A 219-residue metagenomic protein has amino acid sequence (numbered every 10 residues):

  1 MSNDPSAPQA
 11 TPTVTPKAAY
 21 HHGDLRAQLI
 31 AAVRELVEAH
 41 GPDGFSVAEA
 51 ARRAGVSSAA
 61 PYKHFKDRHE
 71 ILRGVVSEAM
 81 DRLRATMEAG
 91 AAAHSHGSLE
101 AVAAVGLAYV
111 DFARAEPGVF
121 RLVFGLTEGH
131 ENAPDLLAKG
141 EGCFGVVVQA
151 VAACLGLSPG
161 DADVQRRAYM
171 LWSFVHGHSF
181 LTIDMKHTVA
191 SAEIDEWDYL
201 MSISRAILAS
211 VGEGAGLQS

Functional and structural regions predicted by a protein language model:
M1-D24, A215-S219: N-terminal intrinsically disordered/low-complexity leader segments
L25-R34, A50, V75-L83, M87: Generic hydrophobic, amphipathic alpha-helix propensity
Q28, A32, L36-E70: Helix-turn-helix
G74, E88-V119, D161-L171: Hydrophobic alpha-helical connector segments
E78-V102, P134-G142, Q149: Amphipathic alpha-helical linker/stalk segments
M87, E131-G156, Q165-M170, I194-A209: Amphipathic alpha-helical packing segments from all-alpha helical-bundle domains
A104, D111, A115-Q149, L157 (+1 more regions): Short secondary-structure transition hinges
A153, W172-A190, A206-L217: Amphipathic C-terminal alpha-helical segment
